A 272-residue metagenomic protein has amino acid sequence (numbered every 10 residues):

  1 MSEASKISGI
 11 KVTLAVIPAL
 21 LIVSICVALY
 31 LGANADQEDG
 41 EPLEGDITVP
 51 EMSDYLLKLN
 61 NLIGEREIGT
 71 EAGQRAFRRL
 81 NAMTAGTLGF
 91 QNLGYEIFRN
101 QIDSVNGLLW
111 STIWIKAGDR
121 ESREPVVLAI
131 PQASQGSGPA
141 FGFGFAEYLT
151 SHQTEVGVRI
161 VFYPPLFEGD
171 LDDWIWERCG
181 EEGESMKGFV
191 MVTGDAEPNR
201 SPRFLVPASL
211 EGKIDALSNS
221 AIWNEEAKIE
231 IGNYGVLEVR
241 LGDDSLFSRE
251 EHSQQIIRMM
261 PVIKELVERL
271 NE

Functional and structural regions predicted by a protein language model:
M1-S8: N-terminal Lys/Arg-rich, disordered targeting/topogenic segments
G9-A15, N61-G118: A non-catalytic alpha/beta surface segment that caps or lines the substrate-entry region of metallo-dependent hydrolase
K11-Y30: Hydrophobic membrane-insertion alpha-helices, especially the h-region of bacterial N-terminal signal peptides
L29-F77, N81, V239-E250: N-terminal capping segment at the start of a domain
M52-L62, R66, V105-Y163: Catalytic-core environment of secreted peptidases
W114, V126-A129, R159-F162, K187-V192 (+2 more regions): Structural recognition of the beta-strand scaffold that forms the well-ordered cores of secreted hydrolase catalytic
A133-S220: Acidic/histidine-rich catalytic neighborhood of metal-dependent amide-processing enzymes
P198-E272: Active-site-adjacent mobile loop/cap segments within catalytic or ligand-binding domains
